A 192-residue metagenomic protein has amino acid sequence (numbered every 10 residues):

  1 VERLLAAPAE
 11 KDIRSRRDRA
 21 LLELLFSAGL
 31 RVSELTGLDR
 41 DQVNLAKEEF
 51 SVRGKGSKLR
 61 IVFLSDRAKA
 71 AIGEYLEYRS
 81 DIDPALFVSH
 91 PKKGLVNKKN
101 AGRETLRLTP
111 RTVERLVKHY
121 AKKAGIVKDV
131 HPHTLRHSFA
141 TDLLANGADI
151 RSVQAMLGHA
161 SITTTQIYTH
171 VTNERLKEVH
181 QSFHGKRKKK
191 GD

Functional and structural regions predicted by a protein language model:
V1-D192: Conserved catalytic core of the tyrosine transesterase superfamily
